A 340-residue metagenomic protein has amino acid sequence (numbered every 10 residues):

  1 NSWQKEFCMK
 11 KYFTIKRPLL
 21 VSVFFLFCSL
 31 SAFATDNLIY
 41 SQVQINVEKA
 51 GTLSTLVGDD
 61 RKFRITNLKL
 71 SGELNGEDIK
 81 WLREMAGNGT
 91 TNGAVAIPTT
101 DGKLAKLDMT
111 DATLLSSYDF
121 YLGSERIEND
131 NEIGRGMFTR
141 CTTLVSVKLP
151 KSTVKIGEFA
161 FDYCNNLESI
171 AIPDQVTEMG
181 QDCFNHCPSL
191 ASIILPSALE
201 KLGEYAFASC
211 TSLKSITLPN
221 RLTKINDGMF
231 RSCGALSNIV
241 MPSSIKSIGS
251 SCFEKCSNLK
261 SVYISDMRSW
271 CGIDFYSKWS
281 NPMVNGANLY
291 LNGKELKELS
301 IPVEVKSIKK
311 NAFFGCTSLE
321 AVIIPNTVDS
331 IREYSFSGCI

Functional and structural regions predicted by a protein language model:
M9-R17: Positively charged n-region of N-terminal signal peptides that target proteins for export
P18-S31: Bacterial N-terminal signal peptides
A32-D36, S41: Boundary at the C-terminal end of the N-terminal hydrophobic targeting segment
Y40-E48, I65-L74, V95-E132, T142-K155 (+8 more regions): Structural signature of tandem-repeat unit edges
G51-R61, E77-G87, V95-A96, S250-S251 (+2 more regions): Short, T/G/N/S-enriched strand-turn elements that build extracellular solenoid repeat scaffolds
L82-N88, F120-R126, E254, Y276-K278: A structural signal for leucine-rich repeat
G134-M137, G157-D162, G180-C183, G203-A206 (+5 more regions): Consensus positions within tandem repeat domains that build extended binding/scaffold surfaces
